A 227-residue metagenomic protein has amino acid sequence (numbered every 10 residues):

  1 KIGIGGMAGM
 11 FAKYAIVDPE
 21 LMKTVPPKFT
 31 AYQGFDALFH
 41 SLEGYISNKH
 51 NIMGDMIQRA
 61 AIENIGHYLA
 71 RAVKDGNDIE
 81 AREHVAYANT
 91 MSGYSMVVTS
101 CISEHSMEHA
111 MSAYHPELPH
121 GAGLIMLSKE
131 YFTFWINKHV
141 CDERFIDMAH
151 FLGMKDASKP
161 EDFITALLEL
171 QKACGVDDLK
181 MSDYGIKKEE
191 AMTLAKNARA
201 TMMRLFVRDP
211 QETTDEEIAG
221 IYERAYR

Functional and structural regions predicted by a protein language model:
K1-H50, E143: A glycine/threonine-rich phosphate-anchoring loop and its flanking beta-alpha core in nucleotide/phosphate-binding
T30, H50-G54, N77, D183 (+1 more regions): Non-transmembrane, amphipathic alpha-helical segments
A31-G34, R82, L124, A191 (+1 more regions): Short runs of predominantly hydrophobic/aromatic residues within well-ordered alpha helices that form helix-helix
G44-A166: Active-site segments that bind and position negatively charged phosphate/pyrophosphate groups
A149, G153-R227: C-terminal charged capping/lid subdomain of soluble metabolic enzymes
